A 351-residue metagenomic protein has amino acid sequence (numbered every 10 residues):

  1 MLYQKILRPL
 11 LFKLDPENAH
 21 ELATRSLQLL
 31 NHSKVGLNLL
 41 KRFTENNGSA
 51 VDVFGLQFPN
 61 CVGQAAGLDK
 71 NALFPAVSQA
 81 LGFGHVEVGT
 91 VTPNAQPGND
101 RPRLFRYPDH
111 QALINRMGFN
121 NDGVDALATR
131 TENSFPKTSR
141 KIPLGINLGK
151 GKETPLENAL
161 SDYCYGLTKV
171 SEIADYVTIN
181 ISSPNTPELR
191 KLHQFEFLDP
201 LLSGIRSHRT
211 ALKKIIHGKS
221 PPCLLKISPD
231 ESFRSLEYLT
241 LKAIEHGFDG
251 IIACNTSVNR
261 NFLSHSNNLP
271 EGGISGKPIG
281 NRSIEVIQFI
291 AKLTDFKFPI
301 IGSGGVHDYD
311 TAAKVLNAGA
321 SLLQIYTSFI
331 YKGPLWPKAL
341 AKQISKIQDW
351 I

Functional and structural regions predicted by a protein language model:
D15, Q64, V86, L127 (+6 more regions): Conserved, mostly hydrophobic/aromatic
T24, Q28, V35-T44, P184-F197 (+2 more regions): Glycine/Thr-rich beta-alpha phosphate-binding loop at enzyme active sites
L56-G63, S139-I146, A211-E231, K292-G302: Short beta-strand/loop segments at the ligand-binding rim of alpha/beta enzyme cores
N71-A80, E231-E245, K292, F296 (+1 more regions): Catalytic cores of alpha/beta
G84-Q96, I181-S183, G250-R260, G305-V306 (+1 more regions): Glycine-rich phosphate-binding active-site loops on the catalytic face of alpha/beta enzymes
G89-R140: A gly/proline- and charged-residue-enriched helix-loop-helix capping module
A95-Q111, R260-S275, S328-I351: C-terminal helical cap(s) of enzyme catalytic domains, especially alpha/beta-barrels
G151-Y163, K191-L192, F197, L224-E245: Active-site glycine- and acidic-residue-rich loops that bind and position anionic ligands or nucleotide-like cofactors
